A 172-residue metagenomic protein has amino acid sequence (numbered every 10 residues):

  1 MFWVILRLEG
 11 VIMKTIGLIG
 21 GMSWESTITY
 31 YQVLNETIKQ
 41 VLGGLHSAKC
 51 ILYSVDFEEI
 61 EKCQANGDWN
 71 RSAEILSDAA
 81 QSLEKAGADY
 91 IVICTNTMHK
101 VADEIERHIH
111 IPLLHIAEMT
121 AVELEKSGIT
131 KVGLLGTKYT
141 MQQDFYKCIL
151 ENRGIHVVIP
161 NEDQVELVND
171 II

Functional and structural regions predicted by a protein language model:
E9-I172: Non-catalytic structural scaffold of enzyme domains
